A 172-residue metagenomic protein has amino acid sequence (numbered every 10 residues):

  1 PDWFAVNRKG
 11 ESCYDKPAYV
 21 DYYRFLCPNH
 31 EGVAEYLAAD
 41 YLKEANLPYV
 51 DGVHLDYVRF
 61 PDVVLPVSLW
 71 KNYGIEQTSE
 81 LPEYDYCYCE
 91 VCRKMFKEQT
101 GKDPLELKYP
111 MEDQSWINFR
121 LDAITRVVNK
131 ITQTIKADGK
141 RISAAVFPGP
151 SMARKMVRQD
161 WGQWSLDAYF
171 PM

Functional and structural regions predicted by a protein language model:
P1-P48: Active-site-adjacent "subsite" loops/lids of carbohydrate-active enzymes
P1-Y19, V58-E106: Aromatic- and acidic-residue-enriched segments that line the glycan-binding/catalytic groove of carbohydrate-active
R24-P28, L105-A123: Surface-exposed cleft-lining segments at the edges of enzyme active sites
C27, E76, D85-C89, M156-A168: Poly-acidic low-complexity segments
G32-K43, S115, F119, A123-R126 (+2 more regions): Extracytoplasmic/secreted proteins, especially bacterial periplasmic and envelope-associated proteins
L37, E44, V53-D56, I135 (+2 more regions): Conserved, mostly hydrophobic/aromatic
H54, V63, R141-M172: Substrate-binding cleft/loops of secretory-pathway carbohydrate-active enzymes
V128-S143: Surface-exposed amphipathic alpha-helices with a cationic face
